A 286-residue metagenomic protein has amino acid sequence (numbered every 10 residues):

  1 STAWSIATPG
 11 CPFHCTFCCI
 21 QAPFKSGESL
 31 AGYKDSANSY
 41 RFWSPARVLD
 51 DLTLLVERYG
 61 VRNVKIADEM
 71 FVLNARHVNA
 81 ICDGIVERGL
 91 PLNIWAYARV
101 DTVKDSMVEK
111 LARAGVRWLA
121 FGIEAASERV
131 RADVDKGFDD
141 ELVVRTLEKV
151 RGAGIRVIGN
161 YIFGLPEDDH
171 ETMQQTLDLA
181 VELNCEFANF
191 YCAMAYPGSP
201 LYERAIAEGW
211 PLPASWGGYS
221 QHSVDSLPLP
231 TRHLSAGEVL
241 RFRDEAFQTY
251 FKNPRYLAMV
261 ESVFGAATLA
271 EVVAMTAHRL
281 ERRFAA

Functional and structural regions predicted by a protein language model:
S1-I158, D178: Radical SAM [4Fe-4S] cluster-binding motif and immediate context
A46, E141, H170-Q174, G237-L240: Residues in well-ordered alpha-helical elements
A67, I162, V260-F264: Short linear capping/connector segments at secondary-structure termini
N74-I81, E171-M173, T268-E271: Short glycine/threonine-rich loop-to-helix capping motif typified by GTGT followed within a few residues by an Asp-Pro
R99, A126-V134, L147-M173, Y191-P197 (+1 more regions): Conserved strand-turn element in the central/C-terminal portion of the radical SAM core barrel that lines
M107-V108, E167-E182: Catalytic cores of alpha/beta
P200-A207, P211-A286: Radical SAM enzyme core and accessory elements
